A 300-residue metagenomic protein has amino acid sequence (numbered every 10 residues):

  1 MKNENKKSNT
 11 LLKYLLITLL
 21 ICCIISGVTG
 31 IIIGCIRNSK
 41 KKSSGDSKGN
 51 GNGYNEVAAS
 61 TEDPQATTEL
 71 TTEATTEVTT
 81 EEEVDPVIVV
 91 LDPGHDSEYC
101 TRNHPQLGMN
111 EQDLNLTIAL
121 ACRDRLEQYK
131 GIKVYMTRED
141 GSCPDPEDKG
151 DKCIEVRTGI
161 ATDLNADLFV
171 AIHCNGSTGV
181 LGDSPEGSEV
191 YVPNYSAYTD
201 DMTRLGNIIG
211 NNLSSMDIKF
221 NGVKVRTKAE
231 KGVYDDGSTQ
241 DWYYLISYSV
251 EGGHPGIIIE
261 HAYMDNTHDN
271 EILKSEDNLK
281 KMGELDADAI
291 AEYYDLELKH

Functional and structural regions predicted by a protein language model:
M1-K13: N-terminal Lys/Arg-rich, disordered targeting/topogenic segments
Y14, L116-H300: Active-site-proximal helix/loop segments of hydrolytic enzymes
I17-I31: Hydrophobic membrane-insertion alpha-helices, especially the h-region of bacterial N-terminal signal peptides
T29-S39: Juxtamembrane cytosolic interface motif at the C-terminal end of transmembrane helices
R37-I88: N-terminal, intrinsically disordered, polar/charged segments of Gram-positive cell-envelope systems that serve as
T68, T76, T80, H104-Q106 (+3 more regions): Short, glycine/charged-enriched secondary-structure capping and boundary segments
V78, P86-M109: Short glycine-rich His-centered loop
M109-Q112, T199: Active-site metal-coordination segments of metallo-dependent hydrolases
